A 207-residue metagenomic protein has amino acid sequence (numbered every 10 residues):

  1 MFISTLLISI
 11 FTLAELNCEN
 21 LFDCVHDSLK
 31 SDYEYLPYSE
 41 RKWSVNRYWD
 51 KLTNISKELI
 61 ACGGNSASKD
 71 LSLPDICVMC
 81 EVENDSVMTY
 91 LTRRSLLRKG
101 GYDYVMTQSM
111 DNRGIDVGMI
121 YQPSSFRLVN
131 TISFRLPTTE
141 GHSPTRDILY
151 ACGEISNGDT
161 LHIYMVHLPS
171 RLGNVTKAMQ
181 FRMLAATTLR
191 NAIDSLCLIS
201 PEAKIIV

Functional and structural regions predicted by a protein language model:
M1-T12: Bacterial Sec-dependent N-terminal signal peptides
I10-S95, K99, V105-S109, I115 (+1 more regions): N-terminal, active-site-proximal structural segment of metallo-dependent hydrolase catalytic domains
L29-D32, Y164-F181: Active-site His/acidic residue clusters
L71-S72, N157-G158, I199-P201: Glycine-rich phosphate-binding loop signature in dinucleotide/nucleotide-binding domains
V82-Y164, L168: Structured beta-strand-rich core segments of catalytic domains in phosphoester-bond hydrolases
F181-I193: Long, well-ordered alpha-helical scaffolding segments within enzyme catalytic domains, especially pronounced
C197-V207: Metal-dependent active-site segment of extracytoplasmic phospho-/sulfohydrolases and closely related
